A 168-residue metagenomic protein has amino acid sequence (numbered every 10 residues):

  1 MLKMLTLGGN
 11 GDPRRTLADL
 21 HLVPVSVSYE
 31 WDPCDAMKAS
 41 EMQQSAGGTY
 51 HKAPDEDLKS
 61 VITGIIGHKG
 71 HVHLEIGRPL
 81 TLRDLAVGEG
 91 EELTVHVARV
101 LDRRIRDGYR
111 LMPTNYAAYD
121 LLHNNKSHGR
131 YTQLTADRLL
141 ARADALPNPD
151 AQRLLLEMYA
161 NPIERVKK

Functional and structural regions predicted by a protein language model:
L2-K168: Membrane-interfacial terminal anchoring regions of lipid-handling membrane enzymes
